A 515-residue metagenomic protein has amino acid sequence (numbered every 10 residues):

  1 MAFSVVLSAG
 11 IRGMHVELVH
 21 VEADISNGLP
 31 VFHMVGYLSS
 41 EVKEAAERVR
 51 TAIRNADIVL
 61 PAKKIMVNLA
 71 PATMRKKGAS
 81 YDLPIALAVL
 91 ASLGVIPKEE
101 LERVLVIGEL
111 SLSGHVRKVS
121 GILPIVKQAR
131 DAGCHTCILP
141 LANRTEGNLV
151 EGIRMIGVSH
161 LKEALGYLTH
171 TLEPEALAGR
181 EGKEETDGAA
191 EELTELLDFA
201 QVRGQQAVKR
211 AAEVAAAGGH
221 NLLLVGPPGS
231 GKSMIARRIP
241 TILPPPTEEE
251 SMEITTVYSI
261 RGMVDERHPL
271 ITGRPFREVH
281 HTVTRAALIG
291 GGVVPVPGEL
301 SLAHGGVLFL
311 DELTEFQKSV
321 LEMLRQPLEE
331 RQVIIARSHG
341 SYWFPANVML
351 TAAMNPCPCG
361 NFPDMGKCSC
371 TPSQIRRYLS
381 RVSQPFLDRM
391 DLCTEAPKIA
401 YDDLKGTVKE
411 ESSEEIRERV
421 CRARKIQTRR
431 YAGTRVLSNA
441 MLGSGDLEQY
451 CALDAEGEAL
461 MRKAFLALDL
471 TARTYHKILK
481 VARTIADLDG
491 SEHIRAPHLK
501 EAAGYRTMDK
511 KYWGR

Functional and structural regions predicted by a protein language model:
M1-L223, P227, S233, I271 (+3 more regions): Peripheral, non-AAA+ core regions of ATP-driven protein-machinery
L38-A46, V59-P61, N68-G78, V294-P295 (+1 more regions): Basic, amphipathic alpha-helical bundle interface domains used for macromolecular binding and assembly
L60-K63, E100-L101, D131-G133, E151 (+9 more regions): Short loop/turn elements that form and flank the Walker-type P-loop nucleotide-binding site in RecA-like NTPase cores
L112, L308-F309, E315-F316, Y401: Residues immediately C-terminal
E213, L270, R274-P275, R285-L308 (+1 more regions): Conserved alpha-helical scaffold flanking the Walker A/P-loop in AAA+ ATPase domains
L224-D265, E330: Walker A/P-loop
E250-T284, G291-G292, P397, L437-G445 (+2 more regions): Conserved inter-motif catalytic segment of the P-loop NTP-binding fold
G305, D311-E312, M323: Walker B catalytic acidic pair
